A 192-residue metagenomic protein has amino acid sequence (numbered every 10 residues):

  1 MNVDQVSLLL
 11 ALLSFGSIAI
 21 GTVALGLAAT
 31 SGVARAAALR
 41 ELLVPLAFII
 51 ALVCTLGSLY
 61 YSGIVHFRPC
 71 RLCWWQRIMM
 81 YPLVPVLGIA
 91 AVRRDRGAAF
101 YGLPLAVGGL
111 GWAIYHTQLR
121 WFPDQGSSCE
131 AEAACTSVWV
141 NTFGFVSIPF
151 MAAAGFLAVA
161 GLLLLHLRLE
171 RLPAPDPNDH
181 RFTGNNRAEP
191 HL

Functional and structural regions predicted by a protein language model:
M1-L72, M80-L192: Secretory/periplasmic and organellar redox-cofactor proteins
Q76: Cys/His-rich metal-chelating microdomains
